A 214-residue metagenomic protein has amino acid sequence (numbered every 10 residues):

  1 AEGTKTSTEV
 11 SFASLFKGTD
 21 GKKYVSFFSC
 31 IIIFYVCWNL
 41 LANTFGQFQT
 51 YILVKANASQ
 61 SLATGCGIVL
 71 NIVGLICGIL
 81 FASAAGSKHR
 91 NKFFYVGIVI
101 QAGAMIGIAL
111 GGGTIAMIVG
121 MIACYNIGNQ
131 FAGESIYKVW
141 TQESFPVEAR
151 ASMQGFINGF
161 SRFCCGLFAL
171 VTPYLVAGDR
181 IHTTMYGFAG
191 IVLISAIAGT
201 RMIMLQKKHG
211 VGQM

Functional and structural regions predicted by a protein language model:
A1-F27, K55, G210-M214: Intracellular cytosolic loops and amphipathic helices of Major Facilitator Superfamily
D20-G78: Extracytoplasmic gate region of multi-pass secondary transporters
L53-V54, A84-A85, T172-R180: Interfacial helix-cap and linker-helix signal at transmembrane-aqueous boundaries of multi-pass secondary transporters
G78-H89: Helix-to-loop junctions at the C-terminal end of transmembrane segments in multipass secondary transporters
H89-Y137: C-terminal transmembrane helical hairpin of 12-TM major facilitator-type secondary transporters
S144, E148-V176: A late C-terminal transmembrane helix in Major Facilitator Superfamily
V176-I191: A membrane-interface helix-boundary motif in multi-pass transporters
A189-M214: Multi-pass alpha-helical transporter architecture, strongest for 12-TM Major Facilitator/SLC carriers used
